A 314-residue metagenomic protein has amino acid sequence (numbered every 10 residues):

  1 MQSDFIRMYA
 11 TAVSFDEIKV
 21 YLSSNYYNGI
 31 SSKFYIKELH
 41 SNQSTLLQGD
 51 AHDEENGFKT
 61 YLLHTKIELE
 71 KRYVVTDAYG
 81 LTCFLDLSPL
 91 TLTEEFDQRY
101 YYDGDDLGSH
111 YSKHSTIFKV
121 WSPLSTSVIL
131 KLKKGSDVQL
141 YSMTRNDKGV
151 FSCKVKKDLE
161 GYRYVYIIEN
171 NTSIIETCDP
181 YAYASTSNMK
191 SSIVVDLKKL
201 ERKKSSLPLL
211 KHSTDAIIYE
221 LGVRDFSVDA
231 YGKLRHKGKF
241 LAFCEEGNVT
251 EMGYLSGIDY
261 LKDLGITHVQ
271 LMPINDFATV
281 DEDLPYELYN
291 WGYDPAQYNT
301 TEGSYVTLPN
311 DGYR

Functional and structural regions predicted by a protein language model:
M1-S14, D53-K113, I117, R145-E245: The feature marks proteins involved in alpha-glucan
Y21-S31, W121-S127, L159: Short proline/glycine-enriched turn/loop motifs at strand-loop junctions of beta-rich domains
S32-I36, F118-V120, L124-Q139: Beta-strand-rich binding/interaction modules
K37-N56, V138-N146: Solvent-exposed serine/threonine-rich low-complexity stretches and specific carbohydrate-binding patches
V120, Y166, L221, L271 (+1 more regions): Conserved, mostly hydrophobic/aromatic
G232-V249, D281-R314: Aromatic- and acidic-residue-enriched carbohydrate-binding clefts of CAZyme catalytic domains
E246-Y260: Short, acidic/polar
L261-E287: Carboxylate/His-rich catalytic cores and anion/metal-binding grooves
